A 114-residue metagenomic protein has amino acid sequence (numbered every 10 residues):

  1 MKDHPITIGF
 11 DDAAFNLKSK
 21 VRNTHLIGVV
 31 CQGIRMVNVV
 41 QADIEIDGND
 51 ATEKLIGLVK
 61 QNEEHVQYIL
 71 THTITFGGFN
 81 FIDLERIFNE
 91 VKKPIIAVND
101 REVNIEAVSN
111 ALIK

Functional and structural regions predicted by a protein language model:
K2-P5, E64-V66, K92-K93: Short coil/turn connectors at secondary-structure junctions
K2-S19: Two-metal-ion RNase H-like nuclease active-site motif
G9, G28-V30, A97: Structural beta-sheet core signal
A13, L58-N62, P94: Change "in soluble alpha/beta enzymes" to "in soluble alpha/beta proteins
A14-N16, T73-I82, R101-N104: Gly/Ser/Thr-rich loops at beta-strand to alpha-helix junctions that form or flank small-molecule/cofactor-binding
V21-G77: A glycine-rich, hydrophobic loop/mini-helix early in the fold
T52, I56, F81-F88: Generic internal hydrophobic packing segments that stabilize the cores of diverse globular domains
D83-K114: Long, charge-dense
